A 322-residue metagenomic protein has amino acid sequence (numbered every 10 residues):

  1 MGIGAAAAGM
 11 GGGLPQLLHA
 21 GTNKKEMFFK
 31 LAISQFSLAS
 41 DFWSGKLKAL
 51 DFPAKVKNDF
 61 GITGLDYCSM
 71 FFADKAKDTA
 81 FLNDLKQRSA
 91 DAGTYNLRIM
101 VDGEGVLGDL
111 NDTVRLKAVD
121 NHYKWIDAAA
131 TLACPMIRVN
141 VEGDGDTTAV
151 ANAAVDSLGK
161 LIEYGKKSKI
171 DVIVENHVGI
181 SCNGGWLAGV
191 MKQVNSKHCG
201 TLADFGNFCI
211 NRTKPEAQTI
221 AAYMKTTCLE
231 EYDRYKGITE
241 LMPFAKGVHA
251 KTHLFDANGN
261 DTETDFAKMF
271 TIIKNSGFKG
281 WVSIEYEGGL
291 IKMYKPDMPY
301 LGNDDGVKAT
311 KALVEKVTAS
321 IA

Functional and structural regions predicted by a protein language model:
I3-L17, G21-K25, A54, Q87-A203 (+3 more regions): Active-site acidic/histidine proton-transfer and metal-coordination neighborhood in alpha/beta enzyme cores
K24-A49: Boundary/entry segment of secreted carbohydrate-active catalytic domains
F29-Q35, T63-Y67, N96-V101, I137-V139 (+4 more regions): Hydrophobic faces of well-ordered beta-strands that scaffold small-molecule active sites in alpha/beta enzyme cores
I33, V56, S89, A118 (+7 more regions): Conserved, mostly hydrophobic/aromatic
L47-D51, T79-D84, R115, V119-Y123 (+4 more regions): Charged helix-capping and loop-helix junction motifs
K48-C68, A133: Catalytic domains of carbohydrate-active enzymes, especially glycoside hydrolases
G64-L65, G159-T271: Acidic/histidine-rich catalytic cores of soluble enzymes
D66-Q87, V141-D146: Glycine-rich, proline-tolerant flexible connector loops at the mouths of alpha/beta enzymes
